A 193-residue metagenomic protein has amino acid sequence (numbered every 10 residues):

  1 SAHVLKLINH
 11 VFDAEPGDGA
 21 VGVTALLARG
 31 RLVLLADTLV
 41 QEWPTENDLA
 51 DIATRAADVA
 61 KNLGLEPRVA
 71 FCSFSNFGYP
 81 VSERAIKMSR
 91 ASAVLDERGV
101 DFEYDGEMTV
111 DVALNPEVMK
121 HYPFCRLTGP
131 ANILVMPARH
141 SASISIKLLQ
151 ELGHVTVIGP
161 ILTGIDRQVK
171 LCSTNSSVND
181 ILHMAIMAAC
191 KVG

Functional and structural regions predicted by a protein language model:
S1-G193: Anion-binding alpha/beta catalytic cores of soluble intermediary-metabolism enzymes, centered on
